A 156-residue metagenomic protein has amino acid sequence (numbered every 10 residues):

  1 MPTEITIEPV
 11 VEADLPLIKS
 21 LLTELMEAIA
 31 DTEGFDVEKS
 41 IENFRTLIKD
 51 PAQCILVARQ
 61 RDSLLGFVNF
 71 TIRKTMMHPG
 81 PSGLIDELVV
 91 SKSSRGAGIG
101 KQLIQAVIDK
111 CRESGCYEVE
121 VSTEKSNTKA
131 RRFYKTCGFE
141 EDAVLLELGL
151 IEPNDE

Functional and structural regions predicted by a protein language model:
T6-S20: A short beta-loop-alpha structural element at the N-terminal edge of CoA-dependent acyl/N-acetyltransferase catalytic
K19, T23-R45: Conserved GNAT-fold acetyl-CoA-binding loop/helix
R45-V57, L84: A short helix-loop-beta-strand connector motif used in the catalytic cores of GNAT acetyltransferases and, in some
V57, S63-I72, V89: Conserved beta-strand in the GNAT
T75-I85, D142: A conserved beta-turn-beta hairpin within the catalytic core of GNAT-like acetyltransferases that forms part
V90, G96-D109, T136: Conserved acetyl-CoA-binding loop-helix of GNAT-fold acetyltransferases
K101, K125-A143: Conserved active-site alpha-helix within GNAT-family acetyltransferase domains
I104, C111-S122: Conserved GNAT acetyl-CoA-binding A-motif
